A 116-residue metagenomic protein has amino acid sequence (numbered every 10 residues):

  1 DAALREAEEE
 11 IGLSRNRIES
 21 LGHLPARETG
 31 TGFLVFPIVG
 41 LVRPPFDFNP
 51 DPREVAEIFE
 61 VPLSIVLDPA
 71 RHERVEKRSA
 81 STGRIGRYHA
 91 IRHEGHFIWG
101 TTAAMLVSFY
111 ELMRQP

Functional and structural regions predicted by a protein language model:
D1-I98, V107-P116: Unchanged
